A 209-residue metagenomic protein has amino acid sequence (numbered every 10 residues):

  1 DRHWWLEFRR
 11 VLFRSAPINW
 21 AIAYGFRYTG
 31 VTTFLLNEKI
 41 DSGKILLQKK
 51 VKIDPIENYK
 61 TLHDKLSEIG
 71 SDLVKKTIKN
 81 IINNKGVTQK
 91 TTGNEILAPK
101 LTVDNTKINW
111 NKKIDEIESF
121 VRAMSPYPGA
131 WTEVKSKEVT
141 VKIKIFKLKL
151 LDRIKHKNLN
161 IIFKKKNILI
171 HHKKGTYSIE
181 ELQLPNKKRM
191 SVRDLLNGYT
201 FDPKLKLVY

Functional and structural regions predicted by a protein language model:
D1-W5: Short, exposed "boundary/linker" segments that immediately precede the start of a downstream structural module
L6-D104: Donor/substrate-binding cores of folate-linked one-carbon enzymes
T32, G43-K44, T106, V141 (+2 more regions): A generic secondary-structure signal marking the coil-to-beta-strand transition
P99-K100, N105-I108, K113-D115: Active-site loop ensemble at the mouth of alpha/beta enzyme cores that anchors a bound cofactor
N111-Y209: An anion-binding loop in the catalytic cleft
